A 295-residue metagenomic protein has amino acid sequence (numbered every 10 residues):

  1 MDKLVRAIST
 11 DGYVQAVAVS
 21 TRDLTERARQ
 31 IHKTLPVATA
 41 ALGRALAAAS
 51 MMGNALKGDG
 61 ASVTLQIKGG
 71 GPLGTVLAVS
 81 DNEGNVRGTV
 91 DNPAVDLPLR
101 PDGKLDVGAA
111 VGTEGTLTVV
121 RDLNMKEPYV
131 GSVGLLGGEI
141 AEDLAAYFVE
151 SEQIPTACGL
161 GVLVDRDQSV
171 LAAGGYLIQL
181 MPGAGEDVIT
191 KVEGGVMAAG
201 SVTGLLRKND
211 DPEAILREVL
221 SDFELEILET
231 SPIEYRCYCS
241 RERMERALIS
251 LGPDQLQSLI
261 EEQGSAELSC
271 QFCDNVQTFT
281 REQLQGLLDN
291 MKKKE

Functional and structural regions predicted by a protein language model:
M1-E229: Interaction interfaces in information-processing and related assembly proteins
M197-E295: Cys/His-clustered metal-coordination modules, chiefly Zn-binding fingers
